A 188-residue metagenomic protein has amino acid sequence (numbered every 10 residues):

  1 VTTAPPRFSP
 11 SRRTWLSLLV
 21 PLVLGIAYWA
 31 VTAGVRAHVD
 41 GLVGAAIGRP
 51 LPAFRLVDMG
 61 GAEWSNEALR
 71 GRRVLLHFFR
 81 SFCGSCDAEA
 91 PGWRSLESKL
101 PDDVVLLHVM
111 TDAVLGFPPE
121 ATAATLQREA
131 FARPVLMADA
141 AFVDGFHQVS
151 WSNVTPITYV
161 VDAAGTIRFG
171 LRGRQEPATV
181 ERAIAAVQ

Functional and structural regions predicted by a protein language model:
V1-A53, G170: N-terminal targeting signals for export/organelle localization
A53-V74, S98: A short beta-strand-turn-helix
F54, F78-F79, T125, R133: Conserved hydrophobic/aromatic "anchor" residues that stabilize well-ordered secondary structure elements
W64-D87, L106: Short active-site neighborhood of thiol/selenol oxidoreductases, capturing the structured segment around
G71-V74, P101-V105, F131-R133, A163: Loop/turn elements at helix/coil->beta-strand transitions in domains of secreted/extracellular proteins
D87-E129, D139-F146: Structural microenvironment flanking redox-active thiols in thiol-disulfide oxidoreductases
E129-F131, A138-A185: Thiol/disulfide oxidoreductase modules built on the thioredoxin-like
